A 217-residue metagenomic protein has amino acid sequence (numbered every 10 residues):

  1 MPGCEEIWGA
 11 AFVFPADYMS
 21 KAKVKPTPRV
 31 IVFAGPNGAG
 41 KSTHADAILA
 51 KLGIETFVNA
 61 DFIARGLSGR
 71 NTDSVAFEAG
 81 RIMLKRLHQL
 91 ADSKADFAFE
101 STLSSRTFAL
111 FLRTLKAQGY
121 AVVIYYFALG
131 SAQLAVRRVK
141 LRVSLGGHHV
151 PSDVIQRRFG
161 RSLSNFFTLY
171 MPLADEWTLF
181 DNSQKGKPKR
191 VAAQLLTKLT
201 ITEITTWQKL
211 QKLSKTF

Functional and structural regions predicted by a protein language model:
S20-T27: Phosphate-binding P-loop
N37: The conserved Walker
K41: Conserved lysine of the Walker
A45-A95: Conserved substrate/cofactor phosphate-moiety recognition/catalytic segment in nucleotide-dependent phosphotransferases
E78-L129, S162: Glycine-rich phosphate-binding loop used to anchor ATP phosphates in small-molecule kinases, encompassing both
Y120-T168: A glycine- and Lys/Arg-enriched "phosphate-lid" helix/loop adjacent to the NTP-binding pocket of small-molecule kinases
T168-F217: NTP-dependent small-molecule kinase module
